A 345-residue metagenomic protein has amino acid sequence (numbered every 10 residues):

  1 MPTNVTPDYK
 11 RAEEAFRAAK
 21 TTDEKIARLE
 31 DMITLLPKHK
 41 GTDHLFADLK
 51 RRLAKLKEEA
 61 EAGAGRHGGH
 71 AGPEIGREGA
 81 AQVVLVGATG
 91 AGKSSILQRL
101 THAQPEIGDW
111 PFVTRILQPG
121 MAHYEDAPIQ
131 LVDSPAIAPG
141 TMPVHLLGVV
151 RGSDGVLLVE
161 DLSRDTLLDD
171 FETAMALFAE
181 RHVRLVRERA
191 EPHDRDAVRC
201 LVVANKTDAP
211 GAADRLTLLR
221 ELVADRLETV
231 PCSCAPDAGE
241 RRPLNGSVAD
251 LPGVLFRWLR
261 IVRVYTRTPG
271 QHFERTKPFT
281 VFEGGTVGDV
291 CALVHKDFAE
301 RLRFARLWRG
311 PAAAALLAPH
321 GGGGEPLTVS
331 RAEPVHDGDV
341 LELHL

Functional and structural regions predicted by a protein language model:
P2-D165: Conserved G1/Walker A P-loop phosphate-binding module
E13, R17-V86, A91, V183-L345: C-terminal-of-GTPase-core extension/linker across diverse P-loop GTPases
D48, R99, G152, D170-L177 (+2 more regions): Alpha-helical scaffold elements adjacent to nucleotide-binding pockets in ATP/GTP-utilizing enzyme cores
A136-P139, R151-R195, T207-A213, D237: Conserved Switch II/interswitch segment of TRAFAC-class P-loop GTPases
G148, D169, T286: Short, well-structured alpha-helical interface segments that form or flank functional binding sites
